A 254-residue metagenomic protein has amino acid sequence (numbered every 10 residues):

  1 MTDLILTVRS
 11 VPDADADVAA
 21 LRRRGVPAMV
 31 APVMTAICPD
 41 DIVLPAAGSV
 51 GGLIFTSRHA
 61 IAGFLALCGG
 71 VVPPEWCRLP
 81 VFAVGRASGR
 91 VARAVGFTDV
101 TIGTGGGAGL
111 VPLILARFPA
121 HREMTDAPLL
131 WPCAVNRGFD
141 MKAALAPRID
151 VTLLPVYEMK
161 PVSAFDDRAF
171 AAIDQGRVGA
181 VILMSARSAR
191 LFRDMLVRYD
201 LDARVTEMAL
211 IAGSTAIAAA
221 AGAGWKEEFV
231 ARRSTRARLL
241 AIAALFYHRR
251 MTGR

Functional and structural regions predicted by a protein language model:
M1-R254: Signature of uroporphyrinogen-III synthase
